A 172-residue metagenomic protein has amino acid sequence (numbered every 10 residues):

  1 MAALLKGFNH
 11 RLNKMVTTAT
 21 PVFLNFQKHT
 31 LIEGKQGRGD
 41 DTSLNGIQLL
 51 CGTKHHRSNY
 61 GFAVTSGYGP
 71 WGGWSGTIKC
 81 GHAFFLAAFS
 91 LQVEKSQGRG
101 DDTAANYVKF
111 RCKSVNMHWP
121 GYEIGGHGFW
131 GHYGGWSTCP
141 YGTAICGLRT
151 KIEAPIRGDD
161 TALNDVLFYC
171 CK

Functional and structural regions predicted by a protein language model:
M1-K172: Lectin-type carbohydrate-recognition ectodomains
